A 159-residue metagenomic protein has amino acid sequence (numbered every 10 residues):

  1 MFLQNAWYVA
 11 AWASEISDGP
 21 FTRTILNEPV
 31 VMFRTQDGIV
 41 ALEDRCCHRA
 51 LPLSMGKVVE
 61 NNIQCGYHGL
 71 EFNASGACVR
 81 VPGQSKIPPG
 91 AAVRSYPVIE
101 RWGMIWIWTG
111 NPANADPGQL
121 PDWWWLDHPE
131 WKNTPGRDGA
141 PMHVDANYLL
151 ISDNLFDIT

Functional and structural regions predicted by a protein language model:
M1-I39, V59-E60, E71-T159: Rieske [2Fe-2S] iron-sulfur-binding subdomain
C46, C65: Short cysteine-rich clusters marking metal-coordination/redox-active sites
R49, G69-E71: Detector for the c-type heme attachment site
A50-M55: Conserved HGGG/HGGXW glycine-rich cap/lid loop of the alpha/beta-hydrolase fold
